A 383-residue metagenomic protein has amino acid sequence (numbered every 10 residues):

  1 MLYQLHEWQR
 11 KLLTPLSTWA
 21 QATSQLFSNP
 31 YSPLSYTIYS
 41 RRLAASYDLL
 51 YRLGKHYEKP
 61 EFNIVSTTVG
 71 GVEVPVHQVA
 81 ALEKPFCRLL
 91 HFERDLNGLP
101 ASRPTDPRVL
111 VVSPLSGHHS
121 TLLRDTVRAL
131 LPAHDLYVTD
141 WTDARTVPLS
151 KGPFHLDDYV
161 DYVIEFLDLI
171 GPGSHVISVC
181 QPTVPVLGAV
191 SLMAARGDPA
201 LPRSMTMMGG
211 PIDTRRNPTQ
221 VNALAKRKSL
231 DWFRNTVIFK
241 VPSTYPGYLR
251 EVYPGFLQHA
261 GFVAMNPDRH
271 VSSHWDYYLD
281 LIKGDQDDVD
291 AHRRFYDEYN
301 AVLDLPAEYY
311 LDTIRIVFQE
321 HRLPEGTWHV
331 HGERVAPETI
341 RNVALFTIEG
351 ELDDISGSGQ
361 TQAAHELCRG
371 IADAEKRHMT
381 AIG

Functional and structural regions predicted by a protein language model:
M1-R42, P172, A189-E308: Alpha/beta-hydrolase-fold enzymes
E61-V147: Short, surface-exposed "cap/lid" segments of acyl-processing enzymes
T146-P148, D158-H175, L187-S191: Conserved acidic catalytic loop of the alpha/beta-hydrolase fold
I177-T183, G350: Conserved alpha/beta-hydrolase "nucleophile elbow" surrounding the catalytic nucleophile
F318-P337: Active-site nucleophile elbow and catalytic-triad environment of alpha/beta-hydrolase enzymes
I340-R341, F346-E349, D353: Short beta-strand/loop motif that positions the catalytic acidic residue of the alpha/beta-hydrolase fold
D354-Q360: Conserved alpha/beta-hydrolase "acid-adjacent" motif
T361, H365-G383: Catalytic histidine neighborhood in serine/cysteine hydrolases with alpha/beta-hydrolase-type architecture
